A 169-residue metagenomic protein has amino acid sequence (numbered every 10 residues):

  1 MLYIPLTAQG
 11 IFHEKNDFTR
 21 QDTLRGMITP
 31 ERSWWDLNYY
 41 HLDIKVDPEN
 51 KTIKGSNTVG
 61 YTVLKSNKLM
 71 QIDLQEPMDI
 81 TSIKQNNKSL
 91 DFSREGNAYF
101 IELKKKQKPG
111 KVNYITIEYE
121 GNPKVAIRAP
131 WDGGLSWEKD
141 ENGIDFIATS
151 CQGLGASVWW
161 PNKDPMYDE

Functional and structural regions predicted by a protein language model:
M1-A8: Hydrophobic h-region of N-terminal signal peptides that target proteins for export in Gram-negative bacteria
Q9-E169: Acidic/His-enriched low-complexity segments
